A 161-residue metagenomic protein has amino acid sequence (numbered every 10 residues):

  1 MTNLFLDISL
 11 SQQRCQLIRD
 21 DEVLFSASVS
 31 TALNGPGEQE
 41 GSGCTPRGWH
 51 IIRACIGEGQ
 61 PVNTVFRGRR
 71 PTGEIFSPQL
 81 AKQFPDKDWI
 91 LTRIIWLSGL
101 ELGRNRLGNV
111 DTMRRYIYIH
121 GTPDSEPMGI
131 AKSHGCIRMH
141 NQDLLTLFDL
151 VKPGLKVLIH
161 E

Functional and structural regions predicted by a protein language model:
M1-L4, S28-S42, E74-A81: N-terminal post-signal-peptidase region of extra-cytosolic proteins
F5, S9-I18: Gly/Thr-rich phosphate-binding beta-strand-loop-beta motif of the actin/hexokinase/Hsp70
S11, D20-E22, A32-N34, C55-G57 (+2 more regions): Solvent-exposed coil/turn segments that connect beta secondary-structure elements in extracytoplasmic/periplasmic
Q12-R14, W49, I94: Structural motif
I18-D20, D111: A short, structured loop/turn motif at beta-sheet edges
S28-I56, Q60-V62: Electropositive
Q60-E161: Exported/periplasmic cell-wall-interacting domains
